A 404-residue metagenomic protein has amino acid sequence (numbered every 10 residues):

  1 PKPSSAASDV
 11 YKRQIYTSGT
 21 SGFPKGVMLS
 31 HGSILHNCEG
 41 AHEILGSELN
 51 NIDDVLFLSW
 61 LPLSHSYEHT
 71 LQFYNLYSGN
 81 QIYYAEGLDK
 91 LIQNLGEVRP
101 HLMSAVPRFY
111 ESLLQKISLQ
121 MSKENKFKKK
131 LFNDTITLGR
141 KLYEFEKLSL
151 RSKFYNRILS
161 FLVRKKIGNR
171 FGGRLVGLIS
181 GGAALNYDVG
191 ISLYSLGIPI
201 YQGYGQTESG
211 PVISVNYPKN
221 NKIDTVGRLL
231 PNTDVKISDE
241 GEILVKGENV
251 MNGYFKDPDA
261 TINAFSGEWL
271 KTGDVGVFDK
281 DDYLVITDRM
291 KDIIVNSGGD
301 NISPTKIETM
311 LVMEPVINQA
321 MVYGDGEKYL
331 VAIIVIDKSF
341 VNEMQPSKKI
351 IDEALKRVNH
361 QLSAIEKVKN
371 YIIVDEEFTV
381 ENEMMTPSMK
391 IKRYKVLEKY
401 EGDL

Functional and structural regions predicted by a protein language model:
P1-A7, Y11: Single conserved hydrophobic/aromatic residue that forms the stacking wall/gate of nucleotide- or nucleobase-binding
Y11, T17-T20, F57, P62 (+6 more regions): Conserved S/T- and glycine-rich ATP-binding loop of Class I adenylate-forming
K12-C38: Conserved AMP-binding A3 loop
L35-S59, L63-R164: Conserved AMP-binding/adenylation subdomain of ANL enzymes
M103, L159-L284, M290-I293, I307-E308 (+1 more regions): Conserved AMP-binding/adenylate-forming
R140-L178, I351-D352, V358, E377: Alpha-helix-centered segments that form part of catalytic cores
I237, G247, N252-G253, V275-I365 (+2 more regions): AMP-binding/adenylate-forming catalytic core of the ANL superfamily
V335, V368, V374-E398: Flexible lysine-rich "adenylation lid" loop at the C-terminal edge of ANL adenylation domains
